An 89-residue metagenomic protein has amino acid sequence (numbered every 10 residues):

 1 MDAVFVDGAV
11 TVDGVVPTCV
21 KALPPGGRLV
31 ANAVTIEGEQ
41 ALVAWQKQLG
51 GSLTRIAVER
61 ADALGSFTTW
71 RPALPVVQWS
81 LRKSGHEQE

Functional and structural regions predicted by a protein language model:
M1-A3: A short acidic, Gly/Pro-enriched loop at the edge of an enzyme's catalytic core that lines a small-molecule cofactor
V6-D7, N32: Thr-Gly-centered strand-to-loop micro-motif
A9-D13: Cytosolic regulatory regions of ion transport systems
V16-S80: C-terminal substrate-binding/active-site "lid" region of AdoMet-derived donor-dependent transferases
L81-E89: C-terminal lobe and adjacent flexible extensions of AdoMet/dcAdoMet transferase-like proteins
